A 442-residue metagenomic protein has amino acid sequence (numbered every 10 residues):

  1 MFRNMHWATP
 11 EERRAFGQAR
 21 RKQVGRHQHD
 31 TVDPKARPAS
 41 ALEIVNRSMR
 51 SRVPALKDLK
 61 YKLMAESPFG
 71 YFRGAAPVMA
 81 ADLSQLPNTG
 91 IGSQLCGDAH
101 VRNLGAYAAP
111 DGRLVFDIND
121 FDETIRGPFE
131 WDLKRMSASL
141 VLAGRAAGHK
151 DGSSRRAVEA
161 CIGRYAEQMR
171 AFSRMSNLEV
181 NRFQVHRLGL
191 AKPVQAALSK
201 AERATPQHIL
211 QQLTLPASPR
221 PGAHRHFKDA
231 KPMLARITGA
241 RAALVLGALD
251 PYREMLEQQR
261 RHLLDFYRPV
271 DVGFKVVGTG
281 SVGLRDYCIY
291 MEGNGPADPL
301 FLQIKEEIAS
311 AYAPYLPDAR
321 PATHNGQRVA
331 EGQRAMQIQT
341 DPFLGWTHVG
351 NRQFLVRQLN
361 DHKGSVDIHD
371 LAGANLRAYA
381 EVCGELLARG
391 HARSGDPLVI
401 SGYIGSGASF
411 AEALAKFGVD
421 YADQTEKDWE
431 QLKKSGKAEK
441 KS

Functional and structural regions predicted by a protein language model:
F2-N4: Short, 15-30-residue, compositionally biased linear elements with alpha-helical propensity or flexible coil
H6-C96, V101-T205, Y252-A438, S442: Conserved ATP-binding subdomain of kinase catalytic cores across diverse folds
Q184-G247: Long, low-complexity segments enriched in small/aliphatic residues
